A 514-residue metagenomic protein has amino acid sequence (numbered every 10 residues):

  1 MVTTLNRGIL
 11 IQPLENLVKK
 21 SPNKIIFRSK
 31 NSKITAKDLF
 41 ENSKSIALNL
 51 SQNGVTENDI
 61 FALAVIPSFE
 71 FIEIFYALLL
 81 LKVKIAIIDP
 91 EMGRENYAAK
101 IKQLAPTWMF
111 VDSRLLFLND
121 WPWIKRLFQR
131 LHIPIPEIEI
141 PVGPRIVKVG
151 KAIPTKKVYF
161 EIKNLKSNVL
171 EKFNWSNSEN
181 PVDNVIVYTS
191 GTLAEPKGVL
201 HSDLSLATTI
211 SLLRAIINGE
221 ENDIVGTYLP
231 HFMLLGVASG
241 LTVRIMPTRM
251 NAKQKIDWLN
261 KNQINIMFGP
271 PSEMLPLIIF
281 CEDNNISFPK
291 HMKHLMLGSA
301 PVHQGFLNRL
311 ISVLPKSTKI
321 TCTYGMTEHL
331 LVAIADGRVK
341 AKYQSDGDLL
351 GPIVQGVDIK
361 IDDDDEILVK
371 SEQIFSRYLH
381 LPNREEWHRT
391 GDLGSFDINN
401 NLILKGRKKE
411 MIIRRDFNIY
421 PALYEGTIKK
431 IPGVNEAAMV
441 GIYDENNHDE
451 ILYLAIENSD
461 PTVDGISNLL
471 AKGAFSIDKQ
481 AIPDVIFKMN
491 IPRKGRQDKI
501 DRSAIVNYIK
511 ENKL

Functional and structural regions predicted by a protein language model:
R7, P22-N23, I140-P141, V147-P154 (+3 more regions): Conserved pre-ATP/AMP-binding loop-to-beta segment of ANL
T35-K37, W175-N177, N184-T208, T242: Conserved AMP-binding A3 loop
N49-M92, D223-I224, N418: Conserved AMP-binding/adenylate-forming
A152, F160, I266-F268, F280-Q344: Gly/Ser/Thr-rich phosphate-binding loop
L206-I224, Y228-I266: Conserved AMP-binding/adenylation subdomain of ANL enzymes
M267, M274, S371, L393-K479: AMP-binding/adenylate-forming catalytic core of the ANL superfamily
L349-G356, K360-W387, N401, F417-I419: Conserved ATP/PPi-binding loop(s) of AMP-dependent carboxylate-activating enzymes
I412, M439-Y443, Y453-A455, K472-L514: Conserved C-terminal "lid"/linker of ANL adenylate-forming enzymes
